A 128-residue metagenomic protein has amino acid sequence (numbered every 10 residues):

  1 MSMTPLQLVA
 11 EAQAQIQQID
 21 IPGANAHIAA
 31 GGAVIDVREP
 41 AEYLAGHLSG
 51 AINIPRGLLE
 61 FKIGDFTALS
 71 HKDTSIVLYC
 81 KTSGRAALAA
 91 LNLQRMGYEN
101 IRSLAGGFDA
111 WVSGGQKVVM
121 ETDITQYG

Functional and structural regions predicted by a protein language model:
M1-A33, P40-S75, G84-G128: Rhodanese-like catalytic fold shared by cysteine-dependent sulfurtransferases and DSP/PTP-type phosphatases
Y79: Short, surface-exposed ligand- or partner-binding patches at beta-edge/loop junctions that are enriched in aromatics
